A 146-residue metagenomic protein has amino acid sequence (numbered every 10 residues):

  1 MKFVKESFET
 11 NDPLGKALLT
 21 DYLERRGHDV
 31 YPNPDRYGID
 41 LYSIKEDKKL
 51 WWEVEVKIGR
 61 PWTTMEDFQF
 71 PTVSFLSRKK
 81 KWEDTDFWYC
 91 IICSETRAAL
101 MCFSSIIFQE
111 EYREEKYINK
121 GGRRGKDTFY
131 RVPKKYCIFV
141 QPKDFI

Functional and structural regions predicted by a protein language model:
M1-D35: Acidic-basic catalytic patches of nuclease active cores, encompassing PD-(D/E)XK and other metal-cofactor nuclease
T20, K79-K80: Short amphipathic alpha-helical segments and helix-helix/interface helices
L23, L41-W62: Conserved catalytic cores of phosphodiester-cleaving nucleases, focusing on short active-site segments
R25, E95-I146: Non-catalytic C-terminal interaction segments of nucleic acid-processing enzymes
D35-I39, T96-A98: Short acidic/glycine-enriched loop/turn segments that link adjacent beta-strands
R36-G38, K49-E53, E83-F87: Short connector loops at helix/strand junctions that flank enzyme active sites, especially segments positioning acidic
E55-S77: Short beta-strand-loop-alpha-helix junction that forms the active-site gateway of nucleic-acid-processing nucleases
D84-Y89, T96-A98: Short, surface-exposed beta-edge/turn micro-motifs
